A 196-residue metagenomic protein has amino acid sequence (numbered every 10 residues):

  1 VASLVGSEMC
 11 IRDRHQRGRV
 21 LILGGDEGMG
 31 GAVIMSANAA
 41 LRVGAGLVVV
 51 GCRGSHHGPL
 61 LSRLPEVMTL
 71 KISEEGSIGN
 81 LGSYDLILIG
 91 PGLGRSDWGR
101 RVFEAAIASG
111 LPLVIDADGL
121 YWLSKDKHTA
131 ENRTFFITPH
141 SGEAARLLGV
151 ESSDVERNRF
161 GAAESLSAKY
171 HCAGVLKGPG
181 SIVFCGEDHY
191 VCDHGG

Functional and structural regions predicted by a protein language model:
V5-P112, Y121-F136, S141, A145-G196: Small-residue (G/A/S/T)-rich helix-start motifs and N-terminal tracts that mark the onset
